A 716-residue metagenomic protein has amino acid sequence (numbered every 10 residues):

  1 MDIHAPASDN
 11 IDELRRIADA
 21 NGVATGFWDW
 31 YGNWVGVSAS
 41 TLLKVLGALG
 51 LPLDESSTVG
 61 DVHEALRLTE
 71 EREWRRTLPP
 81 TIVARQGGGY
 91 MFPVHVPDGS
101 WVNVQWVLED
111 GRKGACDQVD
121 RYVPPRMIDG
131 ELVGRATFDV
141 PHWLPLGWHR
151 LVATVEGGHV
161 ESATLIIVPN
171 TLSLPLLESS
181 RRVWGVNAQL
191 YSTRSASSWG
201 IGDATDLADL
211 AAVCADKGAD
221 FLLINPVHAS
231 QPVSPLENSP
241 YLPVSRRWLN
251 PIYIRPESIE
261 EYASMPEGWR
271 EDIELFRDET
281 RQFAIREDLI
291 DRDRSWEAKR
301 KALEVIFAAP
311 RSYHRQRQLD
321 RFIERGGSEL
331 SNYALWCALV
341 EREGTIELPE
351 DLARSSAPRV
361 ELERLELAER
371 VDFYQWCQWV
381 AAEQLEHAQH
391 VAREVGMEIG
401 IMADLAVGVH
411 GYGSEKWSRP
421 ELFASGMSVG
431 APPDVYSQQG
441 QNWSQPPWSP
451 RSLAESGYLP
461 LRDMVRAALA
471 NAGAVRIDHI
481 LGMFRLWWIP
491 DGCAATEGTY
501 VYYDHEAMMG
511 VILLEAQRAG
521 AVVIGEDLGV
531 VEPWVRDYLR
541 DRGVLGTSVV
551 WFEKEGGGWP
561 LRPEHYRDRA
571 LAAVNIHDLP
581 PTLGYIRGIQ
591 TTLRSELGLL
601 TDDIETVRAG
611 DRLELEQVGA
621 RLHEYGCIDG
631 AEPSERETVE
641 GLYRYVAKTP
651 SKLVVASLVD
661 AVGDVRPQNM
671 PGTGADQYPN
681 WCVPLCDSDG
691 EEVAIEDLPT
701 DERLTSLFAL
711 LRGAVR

Functional and structural regions predicted by a protein language model:
D2-P52: Basic helix-extension-helix modules of the SAP/HeH family
A24, D220-F221, E398-G400, A474 (+2 more regions): Residue-level detector of anion-binding/catalytic polar loops
W28, P175-L176, A196, H410-G411 (+3 more regions): Short helix/loop capping segments that flank catalytic or ligand/cofactor-binding pockets
G47-Q118, Y122-A153, I166-S418: Acidic/aromatic-lined carbohydrate-recognition and catalytic surfaces of CAZymes acting on diverse glycans
G99, V233-A382, G408-V655, V659-D660 (+2 more regions): Alpha-amylase-like alpha-glycosidases and glucanotransferases acting on alpha-linked glucans and related
T154-G158: Beta-strand-rich extracellular modules
G663-R716: Structured C-terminal cap/extension of enzyme domains
